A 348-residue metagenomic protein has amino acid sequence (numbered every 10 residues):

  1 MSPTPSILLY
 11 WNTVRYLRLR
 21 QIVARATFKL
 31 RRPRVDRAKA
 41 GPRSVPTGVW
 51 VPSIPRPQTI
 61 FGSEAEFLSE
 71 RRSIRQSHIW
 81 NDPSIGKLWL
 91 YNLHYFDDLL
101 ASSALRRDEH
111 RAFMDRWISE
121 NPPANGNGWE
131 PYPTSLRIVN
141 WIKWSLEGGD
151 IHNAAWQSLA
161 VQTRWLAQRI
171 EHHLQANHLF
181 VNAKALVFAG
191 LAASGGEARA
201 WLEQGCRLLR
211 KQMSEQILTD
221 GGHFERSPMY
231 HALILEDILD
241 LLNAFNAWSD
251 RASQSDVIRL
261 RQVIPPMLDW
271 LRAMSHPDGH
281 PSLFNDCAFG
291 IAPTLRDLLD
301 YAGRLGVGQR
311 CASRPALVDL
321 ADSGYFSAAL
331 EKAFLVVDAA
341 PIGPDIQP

Functional and structural regions predicted by a protein language model:
M1-H78: Extreme N-terminal leader/anchor segments
P3, N12-L19, S103, L202 (+3 more regions): Intrinsic-disorder-associated interaction segments
D36-K39, H172-Q175, L218, G222 (+1 more regions): Intrinsically disordered or highly flexible coil/loop and linker segments, enriched in small and charged/polar residues
P55, I60-G62, R75, L93 (+2 more regions): Sequence-level motif detector for i,i+2 pairs with an aromatic at +2
S69, D82-S84, L100, A329-L330 (+1 more regions): Pocket-edge structural micro-motifs
I74, P83-I85, V318-D322: Short, ordered beta-strand-loop transition motifs
G86-I264: Aromatic-lined, polymer-binding surfaces characteristic of secreted/periplasmic polysaccharide-degrading enzymes
G222-P348: Carbohydrate-active enzyme catalytic cores, enriched for enzymes that act on polyanionic acidic polysaccharides
